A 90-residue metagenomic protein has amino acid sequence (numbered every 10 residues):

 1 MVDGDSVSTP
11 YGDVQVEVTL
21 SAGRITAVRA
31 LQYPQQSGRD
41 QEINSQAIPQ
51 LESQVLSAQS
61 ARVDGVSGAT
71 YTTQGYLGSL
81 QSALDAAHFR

Functional and structural regions predicted by a protein language model:
G4-R90: Active-site- and interface-proximal helix/loop "cap" or "latch" segments in soluble metabolic and energy-transducing
